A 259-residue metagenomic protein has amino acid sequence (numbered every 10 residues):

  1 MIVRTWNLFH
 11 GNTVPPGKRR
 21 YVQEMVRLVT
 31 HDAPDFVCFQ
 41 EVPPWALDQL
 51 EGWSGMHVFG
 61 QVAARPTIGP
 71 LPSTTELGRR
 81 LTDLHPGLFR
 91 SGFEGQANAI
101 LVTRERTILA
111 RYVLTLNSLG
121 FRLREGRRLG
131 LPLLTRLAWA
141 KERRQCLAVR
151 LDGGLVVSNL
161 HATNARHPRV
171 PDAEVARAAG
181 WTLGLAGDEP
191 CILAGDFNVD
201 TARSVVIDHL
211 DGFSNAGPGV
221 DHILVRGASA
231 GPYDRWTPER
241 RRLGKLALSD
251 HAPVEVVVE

Functional and structural regions predicted by a protein language model:
M1-V14, Y112-T115, G154-N164: Active-site-proximal beta-strand elements of phosphoester/diester hydrolases
V3-L8, M25-L50, L101, V149 (+5 more regions): Active-site beta-strand/loop signature of hydrolases that rely on acidic residues for catalysis
T5-Y21, R122-L133, W139, R166-V170: Acidic/histidine-rich helix-loop elements that form or flank divalent-metal/phosphate-binding sites at the catalytic
G17-E24, V42, F93, W139-R143 (+2 more regions): Soluble or luminal CAZymes and related metallo-dependent hydrolases
K18-R20, E51-S54, S73-T74, D172-A173 (+1 more regions): Short, glycine/charged-enriched secondary-structure capping and boundary segments
F36, V42-G153, T237-P238: Structured beta-strand-rich core segments of catalytic domains in phosphoester-bond hydrolases
R106-Y112, P168-R169, A173-A176, G180-I192 (+1 more regions): Metal-dependent phosphoester-hydrolase catalytic domains
N117-G120, T163-H167, N198-D200: Short, catalytically relevant binding-site loops at active-site mouths
